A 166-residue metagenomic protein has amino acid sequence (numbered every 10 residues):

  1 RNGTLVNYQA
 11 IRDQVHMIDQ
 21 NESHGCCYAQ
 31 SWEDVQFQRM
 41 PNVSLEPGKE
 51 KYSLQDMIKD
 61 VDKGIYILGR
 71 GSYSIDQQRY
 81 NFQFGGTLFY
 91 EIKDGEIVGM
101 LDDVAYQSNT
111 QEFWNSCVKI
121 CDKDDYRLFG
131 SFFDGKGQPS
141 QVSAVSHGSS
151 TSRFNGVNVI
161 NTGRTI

Functional and structural regions predicted by a protein language model:
R1-I166: N-terminal small-residue-enriched
